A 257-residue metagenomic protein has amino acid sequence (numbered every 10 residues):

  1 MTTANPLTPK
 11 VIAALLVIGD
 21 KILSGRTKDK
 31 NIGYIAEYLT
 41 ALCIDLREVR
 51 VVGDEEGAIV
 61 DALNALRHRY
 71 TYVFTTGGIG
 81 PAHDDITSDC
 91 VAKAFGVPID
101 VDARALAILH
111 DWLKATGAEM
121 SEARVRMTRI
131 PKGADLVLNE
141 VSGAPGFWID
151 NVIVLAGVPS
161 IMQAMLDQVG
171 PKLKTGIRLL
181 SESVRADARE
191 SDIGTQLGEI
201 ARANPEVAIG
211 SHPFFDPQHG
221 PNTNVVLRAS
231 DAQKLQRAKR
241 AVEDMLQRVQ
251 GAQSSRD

Functional and structural regions predicted by a protein language model:
M1-N5, D257: Eukaryotic N-terminal low-complexity, Ser/Thr- and Lys/Arg-rich leader segments that predominantly function as
N5-V49, D54, Q236-R240: Glycine-rich phosphate/diphosphate-binding loop of Rossmann-like nucleotide-binding domains
I18-D20, T75-H83, G157, H212 (+1 more regions): Glycine-rich beta-strand-to-loop/alpha-helix junction loops that act as flexible
G33-I86, K93, K114: N-terminal small/polar loop signature for handling phosphorylated ligands or for N-terminal nucleophile
V51-D54, R104, V125, A188: Short beta->alpha linker loops
A58-N64, D85-G176: Proline/glycine-rich low-complexity loops and linkers
N151-M245: An accessory alpha-helical subdomain
M245-D257: Conserved short beta-strand edge segments in small beta-sheet-based binding/regulatory domains
